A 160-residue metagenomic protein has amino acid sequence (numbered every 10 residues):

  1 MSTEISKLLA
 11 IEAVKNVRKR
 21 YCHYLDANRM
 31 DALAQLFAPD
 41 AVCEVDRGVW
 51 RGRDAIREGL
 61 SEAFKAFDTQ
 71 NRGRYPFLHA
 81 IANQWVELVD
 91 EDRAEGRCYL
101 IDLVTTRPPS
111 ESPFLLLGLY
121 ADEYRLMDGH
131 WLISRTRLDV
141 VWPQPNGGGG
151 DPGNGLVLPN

Functional and structural regions predicted by a protein language model:
M1-A27, D31, Q35-L36: Short, low-complexity N-terminal intrinsically disordered segments enriched in polar/charged residues
S2, Y75-N160: A beta-strand edge to alpha-helix "cap/lid" segment located at domain peripheries
L9, G48-R51, S112: A structural signal for alpha-helical segments
L9-R18, Q35, E58, Y75 (+2 more regions): Binding-site signature for planar aromatic cofactors or substrates
H23, D46, S110, F114: Short, charged/polar micro-motifs that form catalytic or ligand-binding hotspots
M30-I101: A solvent-exposed, acidic/Ser-Thr-rich amphipathic alpha-helical stretch
